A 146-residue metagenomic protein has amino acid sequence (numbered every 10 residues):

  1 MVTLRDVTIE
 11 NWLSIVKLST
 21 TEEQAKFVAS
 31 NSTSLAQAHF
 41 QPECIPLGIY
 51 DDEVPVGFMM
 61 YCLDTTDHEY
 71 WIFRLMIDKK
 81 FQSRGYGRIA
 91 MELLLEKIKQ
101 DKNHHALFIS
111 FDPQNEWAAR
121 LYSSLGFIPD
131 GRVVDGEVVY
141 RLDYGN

Functional and structural regions predicted by a protein language model:
V2-F73, D78-K80, K97, D101 (+1 more regions): Acetyl-CoA-dependent GNAT
D78-K80, R84, P113-Q114: Active-site acidic-Proline motif in GNAT/NAT acetyltransferases
F81, G85-L93: Conserved acetyl-CoA pyrophosphate-binding loop and the N-cap/start of the following alpha-helix in GNAT-like
R88, P113-G131: Conserved active-site alpha-helix within GNAT-family acetyltransferase domains
I98-S110: Conserved GNAT acetyl-CoA-binding A-motif
F108-A119, D135-E137, G145: Conserved beta-strand-loop-alpha-helix junction that forms the acyl-donor binding cleft
L142: HATPase_c (GHKL) ATP-binding subdomain of two-component histidine kinases
